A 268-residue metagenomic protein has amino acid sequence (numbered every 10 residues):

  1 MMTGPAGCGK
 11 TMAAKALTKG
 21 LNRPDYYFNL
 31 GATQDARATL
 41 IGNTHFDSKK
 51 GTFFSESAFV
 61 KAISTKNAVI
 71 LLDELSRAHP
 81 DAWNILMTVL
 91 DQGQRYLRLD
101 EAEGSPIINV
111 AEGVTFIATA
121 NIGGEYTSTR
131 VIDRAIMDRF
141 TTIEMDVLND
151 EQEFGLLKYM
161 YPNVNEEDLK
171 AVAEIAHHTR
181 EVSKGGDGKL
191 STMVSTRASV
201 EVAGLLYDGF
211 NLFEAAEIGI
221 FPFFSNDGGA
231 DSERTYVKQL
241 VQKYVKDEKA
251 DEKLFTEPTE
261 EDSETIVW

Functional and structural regions predicted by a protein language model:
M1-K170: AAA+ P-loop NTPase catalytic core and its hallmark functional loops
N149-W268: Alpha-helical lid/collar subdomain of P-loop NTPases
